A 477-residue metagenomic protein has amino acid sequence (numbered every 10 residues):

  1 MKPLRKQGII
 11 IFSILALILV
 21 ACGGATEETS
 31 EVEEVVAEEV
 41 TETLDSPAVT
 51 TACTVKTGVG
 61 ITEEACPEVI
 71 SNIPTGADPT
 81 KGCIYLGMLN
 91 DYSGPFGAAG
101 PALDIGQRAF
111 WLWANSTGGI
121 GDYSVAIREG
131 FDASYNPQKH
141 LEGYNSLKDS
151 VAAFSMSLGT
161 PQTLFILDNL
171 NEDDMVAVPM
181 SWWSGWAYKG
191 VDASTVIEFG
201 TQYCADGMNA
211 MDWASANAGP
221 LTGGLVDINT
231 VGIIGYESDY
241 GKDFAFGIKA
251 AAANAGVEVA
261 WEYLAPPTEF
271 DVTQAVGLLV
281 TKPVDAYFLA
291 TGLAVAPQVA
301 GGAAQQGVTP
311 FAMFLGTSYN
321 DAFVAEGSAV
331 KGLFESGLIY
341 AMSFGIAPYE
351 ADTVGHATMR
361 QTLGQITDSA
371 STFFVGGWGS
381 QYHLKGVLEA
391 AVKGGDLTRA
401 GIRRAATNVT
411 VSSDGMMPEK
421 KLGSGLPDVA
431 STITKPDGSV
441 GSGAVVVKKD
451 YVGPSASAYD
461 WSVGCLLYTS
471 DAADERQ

Functional and structural regions predicted by a protein language model:
L19-A21: C-terminal motif of bacterial Sec signal peptides marking the signal peptidase cleavage site
G23-S30: Bacterial lipoprotein signal-peptidase II cleavage site
L44-I73, A77, G82-I84, V409-S470: Solvent-exposed, acidic/polar segments of extracytosolic/periplasmic ligand-binding ectodomains
C53, T57-I61, S71, V151-Y263 (+1 more regions): Extracytoplasmic ligand/sensor domains, especially the bilobed periplasmic-binding protein
V69-P74, A98-I105, T117-G190, F199 (+5 more regions): Beta-alpha junction/loop-to-helix N-cap segments that form part of ligand/metal-binding clefts
S71-T80, G87-R108, G130-P137, G159 (+2 more regions): Extracytoplasmic "Venus flytrap"
D104, F244-F246, A296, G345-N408: Extracellular/periplasmic ligand-binding modules, especially the Venus flytrap/periplasmic-binding
A303-W378, G464: Extracellular/periplasmic periplasmic-binding protein-like sensory domains
